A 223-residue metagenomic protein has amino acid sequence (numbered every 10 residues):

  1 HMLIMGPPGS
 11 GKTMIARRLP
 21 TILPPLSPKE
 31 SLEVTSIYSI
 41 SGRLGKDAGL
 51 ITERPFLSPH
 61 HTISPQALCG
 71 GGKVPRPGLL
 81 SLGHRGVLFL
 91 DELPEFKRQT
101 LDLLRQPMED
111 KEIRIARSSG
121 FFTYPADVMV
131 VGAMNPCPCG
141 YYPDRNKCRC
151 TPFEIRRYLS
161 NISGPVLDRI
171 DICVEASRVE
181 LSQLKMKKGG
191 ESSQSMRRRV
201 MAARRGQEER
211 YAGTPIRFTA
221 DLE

Functional and structural regions predicted by a protein language model:
M2-K46, D110: Walker A/P-loop
G6, G70, E92: The Walker A (P-loop) glycine that initiates the GxxxxGKT/S ATP-binding motif of P-loop NTPases
P7-P8, K46-I51, A212-D221: Short coil/turn segments at secondary-structure boundaries
S10-K12, P25, H61-T62, V74 (+2 more regions): Short flexible coil/turn linkers enriched for glycine and charged/polar residues that connect secondary-structure
G49-L50, R54-P55, H60-L88, F121: Conserved alpha-helical scaffold flanking the Walker A/P-loop in AAA+ ATPase domains
P75, R98-L103, P107-E223: Basic, amphipathic alpha-helical bundle interface domains used for macromolecular binding and assembly
R85, D91-L93, L103: Walker B catalytic acidic pair
